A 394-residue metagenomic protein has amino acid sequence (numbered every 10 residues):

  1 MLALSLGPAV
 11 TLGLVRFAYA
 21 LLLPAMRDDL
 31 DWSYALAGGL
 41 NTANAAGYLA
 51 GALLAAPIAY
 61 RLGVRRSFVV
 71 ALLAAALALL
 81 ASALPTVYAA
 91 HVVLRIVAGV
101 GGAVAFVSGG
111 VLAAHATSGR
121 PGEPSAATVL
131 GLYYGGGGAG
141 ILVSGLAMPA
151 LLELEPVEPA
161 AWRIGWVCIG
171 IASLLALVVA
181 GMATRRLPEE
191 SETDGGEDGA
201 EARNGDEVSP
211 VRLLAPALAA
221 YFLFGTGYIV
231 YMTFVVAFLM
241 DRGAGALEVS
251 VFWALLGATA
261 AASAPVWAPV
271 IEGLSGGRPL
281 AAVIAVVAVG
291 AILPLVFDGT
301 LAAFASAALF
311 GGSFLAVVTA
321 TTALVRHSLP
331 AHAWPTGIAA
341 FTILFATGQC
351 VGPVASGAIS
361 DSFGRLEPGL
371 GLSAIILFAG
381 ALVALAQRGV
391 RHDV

Functional and structural regions predicted by a protein language model:
Y19-A20, L213-A254, A258-A261: Extracytoplasmic gate region of multi-pass secondary transporters
D31, G63, L84-A90, S275 (+1 more regions): Helix-breaking motifs and short loop linkers at transmembrane-helix boundaries and internal kinks in secondary membrane
G51-V64, S263-S275, S360-D361: Helix-to-loop junctions at the C-terminal end of transmembrane segments in multipass secondary transporters
R65-F68, L280: Primarily marks hydrophobic transmembrane alpha-helices of the MFS/SLC 12-helix fold
L94-G136: Cytoplasmic helix-loop-helix junction between adjacent transmembrane helices in 12-TM secondary transporters
P149, G170-G195, V383-Q387: C-terminal membrane-cytosol helix-exit motif in multi-pass small-molecule transporters
S275-L324: C-terminal transmembrane helical hairpin of 12-TM major facilitator-type secondary transporters
S328-R365: A late C-terminal transmembrane helix in Major Facilitator Superfamily
